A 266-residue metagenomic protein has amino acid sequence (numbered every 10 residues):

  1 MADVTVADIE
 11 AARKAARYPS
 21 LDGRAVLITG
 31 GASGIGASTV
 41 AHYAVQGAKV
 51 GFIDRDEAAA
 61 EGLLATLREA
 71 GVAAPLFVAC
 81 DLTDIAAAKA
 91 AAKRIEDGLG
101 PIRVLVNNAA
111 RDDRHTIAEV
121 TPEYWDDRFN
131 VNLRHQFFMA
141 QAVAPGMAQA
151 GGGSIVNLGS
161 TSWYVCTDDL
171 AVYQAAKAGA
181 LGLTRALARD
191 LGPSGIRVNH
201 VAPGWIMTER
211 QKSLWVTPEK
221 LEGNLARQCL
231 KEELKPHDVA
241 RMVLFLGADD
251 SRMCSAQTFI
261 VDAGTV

Functional and structural regions predicted by a protein language model:
A2-R17, V165, L244, S255-V266: Short C-terminal tail/terminal secondary-structure segment of NAD(P)H-dependent dehydrogenase/reductase domains
V106, G192, R197, C254-A256: Short, small/polar-rich loop/turn modules that mediate ligand/substrate recognition or access, typified
T116-I117, T121-F129, N224: Substrate-binding pocket helix/loop in short-chain dehydrogenase/reductase
F137-A140, E233-V261: C-terminal substrate-recognition "lid" of short-chain dehydrogenase/reductases
A140, A176, T184: Active-site helix of classical SDR
P145, R189-P193, R252: Alpha-helical segment proximal to the catalytic Tyr-Lys
S160: Residue(s) in the substrate-gating loop at a strand-loop-helix junction that position the organic substrate next
